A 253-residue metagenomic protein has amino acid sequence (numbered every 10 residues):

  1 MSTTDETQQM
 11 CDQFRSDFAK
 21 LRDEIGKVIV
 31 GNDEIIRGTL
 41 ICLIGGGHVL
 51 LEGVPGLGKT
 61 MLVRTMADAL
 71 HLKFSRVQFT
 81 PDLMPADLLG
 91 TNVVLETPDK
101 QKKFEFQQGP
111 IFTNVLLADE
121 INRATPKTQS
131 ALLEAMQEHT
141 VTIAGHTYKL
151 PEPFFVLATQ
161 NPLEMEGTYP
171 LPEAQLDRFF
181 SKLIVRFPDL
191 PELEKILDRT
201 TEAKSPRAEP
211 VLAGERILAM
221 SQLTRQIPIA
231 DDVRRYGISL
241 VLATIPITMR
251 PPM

Functional and structural regions predicted by a protein language model:
C11-L57, L242: Pre-Walker A (pre-P-loop) alpha-helix and adjacent loop at the N terminus of AAA/AAA+ ATPase modules, a conserved
G38-I41, L95-L117: Conserved alpha-helical scaffold flanking the Walker A/P-loop in AAA+ ATPase domains
L40-P81, V94: Walker A/P-loop
V49, L116, F154: Conserved beta-strand position immediately N-terminal to the Walker
G53, D119-E120, A131: Walker B catalytic acidic pair
V54, L88, T159: P-loop (Walker A) phosphate-binding loop of NTP-binding proteins
L95-K100, A124-T128, M136-I229: Canonical AAA+ ATPase core
T224, P228, D232, I245-M253: C-terminal helical "lid" subdomain and adjoining coupling/linker elements of P-loop NTPases
